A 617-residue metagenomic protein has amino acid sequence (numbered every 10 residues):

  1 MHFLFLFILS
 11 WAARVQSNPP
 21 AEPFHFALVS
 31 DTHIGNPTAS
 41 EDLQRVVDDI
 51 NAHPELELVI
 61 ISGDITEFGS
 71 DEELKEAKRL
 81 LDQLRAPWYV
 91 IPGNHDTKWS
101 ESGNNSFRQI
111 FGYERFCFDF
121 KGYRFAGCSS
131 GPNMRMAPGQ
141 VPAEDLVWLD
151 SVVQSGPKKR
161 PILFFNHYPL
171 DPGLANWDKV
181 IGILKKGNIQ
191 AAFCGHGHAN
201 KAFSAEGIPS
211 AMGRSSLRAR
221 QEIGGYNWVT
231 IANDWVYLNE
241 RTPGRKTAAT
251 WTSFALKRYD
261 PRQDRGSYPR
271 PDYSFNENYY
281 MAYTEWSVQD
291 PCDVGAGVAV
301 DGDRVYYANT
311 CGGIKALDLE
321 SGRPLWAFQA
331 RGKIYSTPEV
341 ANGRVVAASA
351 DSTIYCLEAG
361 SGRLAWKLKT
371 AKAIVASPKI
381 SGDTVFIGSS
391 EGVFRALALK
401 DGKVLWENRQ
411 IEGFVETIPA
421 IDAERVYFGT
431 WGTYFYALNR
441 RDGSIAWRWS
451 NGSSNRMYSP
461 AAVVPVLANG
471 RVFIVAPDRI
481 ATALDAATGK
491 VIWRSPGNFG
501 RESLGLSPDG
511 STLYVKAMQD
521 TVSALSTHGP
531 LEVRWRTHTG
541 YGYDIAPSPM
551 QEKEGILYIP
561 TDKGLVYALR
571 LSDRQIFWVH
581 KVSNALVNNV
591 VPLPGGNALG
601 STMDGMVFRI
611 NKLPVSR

Functional and structural regions predicted by a protein language model:
W11-E76: N-terminal active-site segment of His-dependent metallophosphoesterases
P19-P20, N51-L58, A137-P209: His/acidic metal-ligating clusters that form di-metal
T32-N36, S106-A175, S215, V236: Conserved catalytic scaffold of divalent metal-dependent phosphoesterases
G35-T38, E67-E73, N94-S102, N133-A137 (+3 more regions): Active-site environment of divalent metal-dependent phosphoester hydrolases
I208-D272: Binuclear metal-dependent phosphoesterase catalytic core
N278-A299, L325-A341, A365-S381, S390 (+7 more regions): Extracytoplasmic beta-rich repeat domains
D318-G322, E358-G362, A398-G402, N439-G443 (+4 more regions): Short loop/turn segments that connect beta-strands within beta-propeller blades
